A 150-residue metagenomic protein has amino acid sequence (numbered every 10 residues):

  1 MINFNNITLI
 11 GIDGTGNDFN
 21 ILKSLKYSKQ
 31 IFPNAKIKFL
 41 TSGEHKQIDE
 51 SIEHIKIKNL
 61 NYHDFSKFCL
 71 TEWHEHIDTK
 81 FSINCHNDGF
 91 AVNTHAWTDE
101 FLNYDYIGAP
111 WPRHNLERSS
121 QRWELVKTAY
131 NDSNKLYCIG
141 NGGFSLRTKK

Functional and structural regions predicted by a protein language model:
M1-K26: N-proximal low-complexity "stem/linker" segments adjacent to membrane-targeting elements
K23-A35: Short, acidic, metal-binding catalytic loop of nucleotide-sugar glycosyltransferases
P33-S42, I107: Short, hydrophobic beta-strand segments that form beta-sheet elements in well-ordered domains
I37, N87-D88, T148: Generic structural signal for small/hydrophobic residues in well-ordered secondary structure, especially within
F39-K80: Active-site-proximal specificity loops/subdomain of glycosyltransferases
T79-V92: Short beta-strand-to-loop acidic/aromatic patch adjacent to the donor-nucleotide binding site
G89-Y130: Conserved donor-nucleotide/metal-binding helix-loop-beta segment in metal-dependent transferases, i.e., the alpha-helix
N131-K150: Catalytic core and acceptor-binding pocket of nucleotide-sugar-dependent glycosyltransferases
